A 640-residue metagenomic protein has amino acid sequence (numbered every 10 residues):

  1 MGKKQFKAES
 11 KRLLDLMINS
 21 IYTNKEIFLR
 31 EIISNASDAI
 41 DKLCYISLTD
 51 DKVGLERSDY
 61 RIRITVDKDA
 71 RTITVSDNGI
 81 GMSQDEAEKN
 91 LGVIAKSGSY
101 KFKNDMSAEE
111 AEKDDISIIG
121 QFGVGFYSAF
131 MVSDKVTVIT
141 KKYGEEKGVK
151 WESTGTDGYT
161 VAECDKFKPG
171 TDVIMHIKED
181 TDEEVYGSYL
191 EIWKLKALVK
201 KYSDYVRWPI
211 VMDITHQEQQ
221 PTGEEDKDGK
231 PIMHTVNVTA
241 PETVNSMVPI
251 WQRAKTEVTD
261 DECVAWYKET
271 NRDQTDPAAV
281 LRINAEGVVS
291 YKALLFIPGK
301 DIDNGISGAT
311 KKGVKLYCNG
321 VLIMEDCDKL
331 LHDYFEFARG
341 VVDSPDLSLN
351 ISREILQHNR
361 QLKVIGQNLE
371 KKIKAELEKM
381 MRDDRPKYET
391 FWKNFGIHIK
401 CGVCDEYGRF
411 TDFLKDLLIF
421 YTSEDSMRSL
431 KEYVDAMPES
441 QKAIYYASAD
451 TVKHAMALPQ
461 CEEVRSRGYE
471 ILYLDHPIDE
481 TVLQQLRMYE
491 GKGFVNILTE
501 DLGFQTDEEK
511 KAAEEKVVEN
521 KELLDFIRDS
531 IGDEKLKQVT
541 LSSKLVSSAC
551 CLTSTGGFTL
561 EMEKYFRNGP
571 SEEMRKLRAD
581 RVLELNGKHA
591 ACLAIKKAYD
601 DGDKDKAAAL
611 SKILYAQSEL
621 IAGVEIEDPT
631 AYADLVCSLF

Functional and structural regions predicted by a protein language model:
M1-I192, A197, Q220-T222, P438: GHKL (Bergerat-fold) ATPase N-terminal catalytic module, capturing the glycine-rich phosphate-binding loop and acidic
I118, V136-G158, K178-F640: GHKL/Bergerat-fold ATPase module in large chromosome/replication-associated machines
